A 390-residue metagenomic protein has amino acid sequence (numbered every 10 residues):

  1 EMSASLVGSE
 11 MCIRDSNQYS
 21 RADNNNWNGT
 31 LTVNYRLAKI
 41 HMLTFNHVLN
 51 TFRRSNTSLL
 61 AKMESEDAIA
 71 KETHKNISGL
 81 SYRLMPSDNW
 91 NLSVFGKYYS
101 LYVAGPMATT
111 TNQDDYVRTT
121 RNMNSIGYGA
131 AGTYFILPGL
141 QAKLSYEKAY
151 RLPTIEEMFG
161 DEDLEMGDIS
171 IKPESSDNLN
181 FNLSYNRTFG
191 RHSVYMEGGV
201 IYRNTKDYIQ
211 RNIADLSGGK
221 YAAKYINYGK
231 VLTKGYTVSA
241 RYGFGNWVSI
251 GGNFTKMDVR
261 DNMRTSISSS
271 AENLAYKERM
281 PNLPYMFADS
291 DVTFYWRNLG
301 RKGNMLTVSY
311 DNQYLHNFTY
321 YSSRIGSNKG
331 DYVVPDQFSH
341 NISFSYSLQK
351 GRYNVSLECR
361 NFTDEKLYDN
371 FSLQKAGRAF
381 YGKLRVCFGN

Functional and structural regions predicted by a protein language model:
E1-D15: Single conserved hydrophobic/aromatic residue that forms the stacking wall/gate of nucleotide- or nucleobase-binding
R14-S20, N28, L60-I69, S81 (+7 more regions): Extracellular loop and loop/strand-boundary signature of outer-membrane beta-barrel proteins
S20, T44-L137, L152, D258 (+1 more regions): Signature of Gram-negative outer-membrane beta-barrel scaffolds
R36-M42, M85-W90, L137-G139, T188-Y195 (+4 more regions): Short loop/turn motifs that connect adjacent beta-strands in outer-membrane beta-barrel proteins
L49-S55, L84, Y98-A104, Y146-L152 (+9 more regions): Transmembrane beta-strands of outer-membrane beta-barrel pores
D88, M196, I201-N204, I226-Y321: Gram-negative outer-membrane beta-barrel transporters
T133-L137, Q141-E147, R151, P173-K234 (+1 more regions): Membrane-embedded beta-barrel scaffold of Gram-negative outer-membrane proteins
Y150, K206, Q313-G326, G330-S339 (+1 more regions): C-terminal beta-signal and adjacent terminal beta-strands/loops of Gram-negative outer-membrane beta-barrel proteins
